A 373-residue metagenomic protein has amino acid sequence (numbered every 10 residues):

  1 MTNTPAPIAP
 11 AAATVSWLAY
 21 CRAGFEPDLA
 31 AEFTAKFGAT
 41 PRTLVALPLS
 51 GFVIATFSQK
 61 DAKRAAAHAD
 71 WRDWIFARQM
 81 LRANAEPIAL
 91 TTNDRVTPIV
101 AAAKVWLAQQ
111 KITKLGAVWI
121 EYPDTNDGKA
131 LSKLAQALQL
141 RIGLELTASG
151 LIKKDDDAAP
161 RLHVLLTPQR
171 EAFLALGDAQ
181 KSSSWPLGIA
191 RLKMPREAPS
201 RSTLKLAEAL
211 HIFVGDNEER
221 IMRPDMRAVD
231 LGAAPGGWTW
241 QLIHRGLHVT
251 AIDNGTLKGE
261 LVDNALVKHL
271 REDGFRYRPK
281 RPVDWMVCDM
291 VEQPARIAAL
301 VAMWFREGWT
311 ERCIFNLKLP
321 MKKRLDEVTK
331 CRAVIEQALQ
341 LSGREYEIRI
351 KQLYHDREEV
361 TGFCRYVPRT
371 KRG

Functional and structural regions predicted by a protein language model:
M1-G373: SAM-dependent transferase fold signal centered on methyltransferase-like domains, encompassing both Class I
